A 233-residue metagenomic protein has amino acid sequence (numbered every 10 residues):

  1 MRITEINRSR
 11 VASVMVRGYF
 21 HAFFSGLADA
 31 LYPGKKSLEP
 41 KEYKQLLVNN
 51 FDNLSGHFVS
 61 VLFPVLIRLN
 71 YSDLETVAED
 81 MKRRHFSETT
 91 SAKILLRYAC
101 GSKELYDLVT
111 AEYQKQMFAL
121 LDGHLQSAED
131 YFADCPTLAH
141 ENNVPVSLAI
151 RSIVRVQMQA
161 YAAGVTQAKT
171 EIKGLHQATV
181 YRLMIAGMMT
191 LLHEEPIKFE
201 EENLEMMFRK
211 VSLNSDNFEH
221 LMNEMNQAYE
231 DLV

Functional and structural regions predicted by a protein language model:
M1-V14, G26-M184, M188-V233: Extended non-catalytic scaffold regions that mediate assembly and binding in large macromolecular machines
